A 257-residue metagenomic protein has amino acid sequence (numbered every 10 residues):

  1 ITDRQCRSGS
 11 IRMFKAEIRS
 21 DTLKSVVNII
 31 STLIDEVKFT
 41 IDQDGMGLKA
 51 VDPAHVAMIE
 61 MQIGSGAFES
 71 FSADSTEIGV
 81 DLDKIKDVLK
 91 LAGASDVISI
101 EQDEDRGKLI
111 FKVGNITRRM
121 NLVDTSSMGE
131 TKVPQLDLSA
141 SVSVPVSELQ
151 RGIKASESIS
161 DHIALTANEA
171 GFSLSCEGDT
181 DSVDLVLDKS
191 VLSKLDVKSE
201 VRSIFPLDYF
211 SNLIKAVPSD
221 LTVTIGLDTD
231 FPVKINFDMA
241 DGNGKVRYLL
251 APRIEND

Functional and structural regions predicted by a protein language model:
T2-S31, E36-S158, T166-D257: DNA polymerase sliding clamps and clamp-related checkpoint/processivity subunits
